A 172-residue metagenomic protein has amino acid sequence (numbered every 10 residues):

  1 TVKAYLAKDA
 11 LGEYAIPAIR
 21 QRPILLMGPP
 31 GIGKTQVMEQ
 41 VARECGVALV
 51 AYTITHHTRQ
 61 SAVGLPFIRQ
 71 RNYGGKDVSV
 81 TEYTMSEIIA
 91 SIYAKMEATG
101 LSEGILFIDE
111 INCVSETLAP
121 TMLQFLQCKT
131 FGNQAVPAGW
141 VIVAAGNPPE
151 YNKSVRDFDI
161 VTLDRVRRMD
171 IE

Functional and structural regions predicted by a protein language model:
T1-E172: AAA+ P-loop NTPase catalytic core and its hallmark functional loops
